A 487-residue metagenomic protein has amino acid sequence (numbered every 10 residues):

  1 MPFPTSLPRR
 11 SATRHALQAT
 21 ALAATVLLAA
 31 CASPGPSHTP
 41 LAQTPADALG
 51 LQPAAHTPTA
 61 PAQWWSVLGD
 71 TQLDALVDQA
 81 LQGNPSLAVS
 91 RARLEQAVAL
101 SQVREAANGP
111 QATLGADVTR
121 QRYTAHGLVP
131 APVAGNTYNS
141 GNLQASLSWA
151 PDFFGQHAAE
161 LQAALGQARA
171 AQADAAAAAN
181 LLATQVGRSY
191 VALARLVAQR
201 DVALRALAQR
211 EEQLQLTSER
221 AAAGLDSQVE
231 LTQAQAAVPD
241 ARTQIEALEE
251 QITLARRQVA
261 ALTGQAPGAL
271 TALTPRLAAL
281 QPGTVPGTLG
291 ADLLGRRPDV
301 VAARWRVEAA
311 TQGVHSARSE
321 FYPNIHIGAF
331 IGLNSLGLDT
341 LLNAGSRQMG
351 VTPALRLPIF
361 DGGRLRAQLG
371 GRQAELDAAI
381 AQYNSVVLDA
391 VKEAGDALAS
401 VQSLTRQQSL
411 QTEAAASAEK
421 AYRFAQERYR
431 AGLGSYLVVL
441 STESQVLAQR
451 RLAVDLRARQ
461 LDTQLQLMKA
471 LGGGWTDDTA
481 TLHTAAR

Functional and structural regions predicted by a protein language model:
P2-L7, H15-Q82, L165, E249-G295 (+2 more regions): Terminal intrinsically disordered/low-complexity segments used for targeting and assembly
A32-Q185, I325-A329, I359-L369: Short flexible linkers and secondary-structure junctions
T59-L68, D117-S146, A269-P286, H315 (+3 more regions): Small/polar, glycine/serine/threonine/aspartate-rich low-complexity segments that form flexible
L73-A75, S140-N142, R188, Q233 (+2 more regions): Transmembrane beta-barrel architecture of outer-membrane proteins
V77, N142-S146, Y190, Q235 (+3 more regions): Membrane-embedded beta-strand positions in outer-membrane beta-barrel channels/transporters
A88-V89, E105, P151-A179, V229 (+7 more regions): Sec/SRP-type N-terminal targeting helices
A106, E211-E212, D240-A269, E413-L471: Short segments within alpha-helical structural elements
H157, G166, A173-L289, S400 (+2 more regions): Periplasmic alpha-helical coiled-coil/stalk elements that build and connect Gram-negative outer-membrane
